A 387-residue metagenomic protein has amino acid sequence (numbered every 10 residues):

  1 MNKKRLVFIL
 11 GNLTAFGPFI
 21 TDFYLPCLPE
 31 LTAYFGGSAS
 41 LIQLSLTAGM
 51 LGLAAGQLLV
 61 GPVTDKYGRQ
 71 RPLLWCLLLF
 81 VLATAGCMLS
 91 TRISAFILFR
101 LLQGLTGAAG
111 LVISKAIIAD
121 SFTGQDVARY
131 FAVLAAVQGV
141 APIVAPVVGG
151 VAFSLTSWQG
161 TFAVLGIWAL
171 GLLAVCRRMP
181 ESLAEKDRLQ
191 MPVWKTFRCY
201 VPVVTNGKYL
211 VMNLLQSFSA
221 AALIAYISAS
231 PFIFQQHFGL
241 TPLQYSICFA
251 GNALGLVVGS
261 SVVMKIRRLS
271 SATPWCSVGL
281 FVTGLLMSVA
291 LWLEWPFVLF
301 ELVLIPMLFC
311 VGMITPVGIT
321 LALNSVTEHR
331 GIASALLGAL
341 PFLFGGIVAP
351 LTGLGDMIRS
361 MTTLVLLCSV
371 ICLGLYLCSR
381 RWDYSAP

Functional and structural regions predicted by a protein language model:
G36, G68, L89-A95, T106 (+2 more regions): Helix-breaking motifs and short loop linkers at transmembrane-helix boundaries and internal kinks in secondary membrane
A55-S94: Conserved MFS/SLC helix-loop-helix module at the cytosolic interface between two early adjacent transmembrane helices
L79, A83-G86, S94-Q103, V298-P306: Paired small-residue
A95, G124-Q125, A132-R177, A184: Helix-loop-helix hairpin linking two adjacent transmembrane segments in secondary transporters
F99-V140: Cytoplasmic helix-loop-helix junction between adjacent transmembrane helices in 12-TM secondary transporters
E181-M212: Juxtamembrane intracellular "pre-TM" segments in multi-pass secondary transporters
T273-V317: C-terminal transmembrane helical hairpin of 12-TM major facilitator-type secondary transporters
L321-M357, L364-V365: A late C-terminal transmembrane helix in Major Facilitator Superfamily
